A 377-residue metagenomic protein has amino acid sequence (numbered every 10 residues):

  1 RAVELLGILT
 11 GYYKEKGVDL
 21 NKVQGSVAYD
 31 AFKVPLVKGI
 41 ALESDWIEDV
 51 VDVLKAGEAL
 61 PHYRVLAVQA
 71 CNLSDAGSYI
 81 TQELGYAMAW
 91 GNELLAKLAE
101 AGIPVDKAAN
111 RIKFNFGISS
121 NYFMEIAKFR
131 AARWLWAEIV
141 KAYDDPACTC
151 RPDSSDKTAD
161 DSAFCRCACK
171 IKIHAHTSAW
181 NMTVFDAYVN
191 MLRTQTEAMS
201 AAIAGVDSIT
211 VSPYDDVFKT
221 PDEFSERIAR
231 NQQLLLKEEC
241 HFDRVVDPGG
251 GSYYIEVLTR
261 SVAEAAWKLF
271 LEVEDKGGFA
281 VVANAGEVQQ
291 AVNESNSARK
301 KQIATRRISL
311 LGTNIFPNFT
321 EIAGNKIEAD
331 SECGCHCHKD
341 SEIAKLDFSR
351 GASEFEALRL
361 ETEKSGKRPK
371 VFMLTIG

Functional and structural regions predicted by a protein language model:
R1-N121, P146, C150, C167 (+4 more regions): Catalytic alpha/beta active-site cores
L20, V65, E100-R111, A142-D156 (+6 more regions): Flexible, glycine/charged-enriched surface loops at secondary-structure junctions
A28-F32, Q69-D75, R111-S119, D160-W180 (+5 more regions): A glycine-rich phosphate-binding loop feature that marks nucleotide/adenosyl-phosphate handling sites
A41-V53, A187-N190, A266-N284: Phosphate/diphosphate-binding loops
E58-K97, L192-F270: Mobile "lid/hinge" segments at catalytic clefts and subdomain interfaces of large enzymes
M88-G91, F114-C148, F164-P221, S225-A229: Glycine-rich anion/phosphate-binding loop at the beta-strand->alpha-helix junction
D207, A265-V371: Intrinsic disorder at enzyme termini
